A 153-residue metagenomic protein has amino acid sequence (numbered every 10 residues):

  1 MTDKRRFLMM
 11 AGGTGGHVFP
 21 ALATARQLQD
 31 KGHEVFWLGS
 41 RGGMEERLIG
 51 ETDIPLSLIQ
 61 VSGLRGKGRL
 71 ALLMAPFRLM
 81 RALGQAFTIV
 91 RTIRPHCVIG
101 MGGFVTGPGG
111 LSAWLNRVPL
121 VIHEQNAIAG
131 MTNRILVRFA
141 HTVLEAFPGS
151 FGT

Functional and structural regions predicted by a protein language model:
K4-A11, K31-R81: Conserved nucleotide-sugar phosphate-binding/catalytic loop shared by glycosyltransferases and other
T14-G15, F19, G103-V105, A127-M131: Residue-level detector of alpha-helix initiation sites
G16, I49, G102, V143: Residue-level signature of catalytic and energy-coupling elements of molecular machines, predominantly ATP/GTP-dependent
H17-L28: Short amphipathic alpha-helix
L28-Q29, A113: Hydrophobic alpha-helical packing residues
E34, M44, P55, W114-T153: Active-site-proximal region of nucleotide-activated glycan assembly enzymes, centered on histidine/acidic-rich loops
Q85-I99, T106-V121, R134-T142: Glycosyltransferases and closely related glycan-assembly transferases that use nucleotide-activated donors
